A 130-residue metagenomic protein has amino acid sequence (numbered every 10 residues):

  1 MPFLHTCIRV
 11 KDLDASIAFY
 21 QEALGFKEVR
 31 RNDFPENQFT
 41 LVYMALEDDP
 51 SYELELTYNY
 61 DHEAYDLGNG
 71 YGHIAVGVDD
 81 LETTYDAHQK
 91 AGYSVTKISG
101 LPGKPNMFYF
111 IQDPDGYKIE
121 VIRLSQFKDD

Functional and structural regions predicted by a protein language model:
P2, V29-D33, V76, Y85-D130: Vicinal oxygen chelate
P2-K11, T40-L46, E63-Q89, M107-Q112 (+1 more regions): Vicinal oxygen chelate
C7-S51: Core segments of cupin and vicinal oxygen chelate
E36, E63, G103: Glycine-/small-residue-rich active-site loops that bind phosphorylated ligands and cofactors
D49-E53, G116-I119: Short, charged/polar, Gly/Pro-enriched secondary-structure boundary elements
